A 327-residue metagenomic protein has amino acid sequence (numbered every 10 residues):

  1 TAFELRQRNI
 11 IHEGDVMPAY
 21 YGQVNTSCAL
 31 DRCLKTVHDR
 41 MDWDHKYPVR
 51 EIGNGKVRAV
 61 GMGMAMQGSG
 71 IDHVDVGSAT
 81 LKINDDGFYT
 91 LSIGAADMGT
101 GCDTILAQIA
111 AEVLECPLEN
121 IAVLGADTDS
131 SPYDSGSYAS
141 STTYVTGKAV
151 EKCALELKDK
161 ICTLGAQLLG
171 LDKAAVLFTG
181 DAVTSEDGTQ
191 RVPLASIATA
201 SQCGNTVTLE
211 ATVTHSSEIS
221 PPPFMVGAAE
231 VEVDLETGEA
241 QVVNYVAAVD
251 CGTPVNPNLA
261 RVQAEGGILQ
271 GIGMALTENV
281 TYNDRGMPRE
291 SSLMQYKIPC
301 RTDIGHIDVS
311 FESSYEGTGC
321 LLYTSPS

Functional and structural regions predicted by a protein language model:
T1-G63, Q67, I109-S325: C-terminal catalytic domains of large/alpha subunits in multi-subunit enzymes
I71-V123, D129: Catalytic phosphate/nucleotide-handling subdomain of diverse soluble enzymes
